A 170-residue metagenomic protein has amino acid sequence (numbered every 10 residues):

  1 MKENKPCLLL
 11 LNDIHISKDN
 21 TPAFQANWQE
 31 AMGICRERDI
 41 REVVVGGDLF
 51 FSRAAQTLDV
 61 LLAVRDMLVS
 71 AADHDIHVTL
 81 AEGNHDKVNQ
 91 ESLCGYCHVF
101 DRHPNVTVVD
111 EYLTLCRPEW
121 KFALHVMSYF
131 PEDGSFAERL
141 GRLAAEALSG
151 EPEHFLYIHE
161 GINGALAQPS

Functional and structural regions predicted by a protein language model:
M1-M67, E146: N-terminal active-site segment of His-dependent metallophosphoesterases
A55-S170: His/Asp/Glu-rich metal-coordinating catalytic cores of metallo-dependent phosphodiesterases/hydrolases acting on
